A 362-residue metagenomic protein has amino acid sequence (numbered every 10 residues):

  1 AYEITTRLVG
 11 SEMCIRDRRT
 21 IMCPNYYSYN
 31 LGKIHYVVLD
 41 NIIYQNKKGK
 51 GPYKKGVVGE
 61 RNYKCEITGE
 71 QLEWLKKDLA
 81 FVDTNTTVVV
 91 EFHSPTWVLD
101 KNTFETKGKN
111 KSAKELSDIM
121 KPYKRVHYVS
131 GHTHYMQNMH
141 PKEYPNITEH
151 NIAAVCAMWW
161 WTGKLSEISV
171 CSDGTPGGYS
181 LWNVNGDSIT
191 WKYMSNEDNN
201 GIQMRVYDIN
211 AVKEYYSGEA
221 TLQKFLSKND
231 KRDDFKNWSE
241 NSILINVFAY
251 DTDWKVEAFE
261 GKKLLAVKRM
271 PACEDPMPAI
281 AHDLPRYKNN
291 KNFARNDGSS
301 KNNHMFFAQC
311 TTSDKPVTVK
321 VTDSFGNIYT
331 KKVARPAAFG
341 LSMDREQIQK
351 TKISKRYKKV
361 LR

Functional and structural regions predicted by a protein language model:
A1-I15: Single conserved hydrophobic/aromatic residue that forms the stacking wall/gate of nucleotide- or nucleobase-binding
R18, G32, G186: Conserved phosphate-interacting/catalytic interface
Y26, T84-T87, Y123-R125, D253 (+1 more regions): A general structural motif
S28-N30, V38-D40, L181-N183: Short, well-ordered beta-strand micro-motif
H35-V37, G49-H150, G178: His/acidic metal-ligating clusters that form di-metal
N46-K64, F81-D83, W97, D198 (+1 more regions): Active-site-proximal loop/helix segment associated with metal-binding centers of metalloenzymes
E105-E219, L265, L284-K288: Conserved beta-sheet core of the metallophosphoesterase superfamily
A220-R362: Long, low-complexity serine/threonine/glycine- and acidic-rich segments characteristic of extracellular
